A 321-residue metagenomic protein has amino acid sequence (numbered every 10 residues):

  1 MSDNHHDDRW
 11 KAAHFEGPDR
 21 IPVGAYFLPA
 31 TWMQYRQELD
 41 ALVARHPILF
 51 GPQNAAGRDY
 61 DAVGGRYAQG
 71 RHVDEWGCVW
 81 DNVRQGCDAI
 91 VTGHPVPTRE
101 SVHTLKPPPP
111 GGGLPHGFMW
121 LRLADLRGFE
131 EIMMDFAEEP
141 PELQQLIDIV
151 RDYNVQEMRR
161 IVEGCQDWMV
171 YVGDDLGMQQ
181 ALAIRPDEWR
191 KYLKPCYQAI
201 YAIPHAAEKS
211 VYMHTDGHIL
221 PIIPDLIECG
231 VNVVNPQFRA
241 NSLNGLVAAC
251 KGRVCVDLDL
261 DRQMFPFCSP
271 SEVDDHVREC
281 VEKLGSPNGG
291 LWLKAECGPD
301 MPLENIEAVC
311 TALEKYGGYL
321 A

Functional and structural regions predicted by a protein language model:
M1-M33, V73, T104-A321: Active-site loop segments of alpha/beta catalytic cores
G24, T31, L49, N54 (+2 more regions): Intrinsically disordered, low-complexity segments enriched in proline/serine/threonine
W32-G65: Segments that shape or occlude catalytic/ligand-binding pockets
Y35-E38, G65-A68, R84-G86, T92-P95 (+2 more regions): Short aromatic-enriched loop/helix-cap "lid" or pocket-rim segments at secondary-structure transitions that line
E38-A41, Y67-H72, E272-H276: Short, surface-exposed amphipathic charged segments that create phosphate/polyanion-binding patches used for binding
P52-C87: Glycine-rich, N-terminal phosphate-binding loop and its surrounding beta-alpha-beta segment
V79-G112: A gly/proline- and charged-residue-enriched helix-loop-helix capping module
